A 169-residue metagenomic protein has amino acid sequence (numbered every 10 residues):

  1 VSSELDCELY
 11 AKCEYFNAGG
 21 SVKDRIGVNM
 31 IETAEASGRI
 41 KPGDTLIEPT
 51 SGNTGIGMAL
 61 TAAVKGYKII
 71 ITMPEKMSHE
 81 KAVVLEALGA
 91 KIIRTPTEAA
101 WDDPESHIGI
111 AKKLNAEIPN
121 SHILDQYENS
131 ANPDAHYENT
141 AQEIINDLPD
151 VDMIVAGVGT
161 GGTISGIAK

Functional and structural regions predicted by a protein language model:
V1-K169: PLP-dependent amino-acid enzyme catalytic core
